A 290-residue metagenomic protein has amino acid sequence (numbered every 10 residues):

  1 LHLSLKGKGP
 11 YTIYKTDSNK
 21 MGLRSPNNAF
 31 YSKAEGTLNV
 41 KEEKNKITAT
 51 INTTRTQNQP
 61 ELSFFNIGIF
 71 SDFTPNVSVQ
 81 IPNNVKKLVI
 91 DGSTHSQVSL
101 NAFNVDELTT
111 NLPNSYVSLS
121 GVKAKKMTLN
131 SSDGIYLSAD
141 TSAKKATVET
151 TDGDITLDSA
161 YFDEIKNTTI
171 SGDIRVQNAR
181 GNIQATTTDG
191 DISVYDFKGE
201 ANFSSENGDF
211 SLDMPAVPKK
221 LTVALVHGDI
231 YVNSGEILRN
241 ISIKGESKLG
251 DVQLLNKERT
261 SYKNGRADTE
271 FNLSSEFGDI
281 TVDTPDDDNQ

Functional and structural regions predicted by a protein language model:
L1-N52, F70-S93, Q97-N111, Y116-G121 (+2 more regions): Short linear S-[DN]-x-LW-Φ motif typified by the pepsin-like aspartic protease active-site region
N19, N45, F64-I69, K144 (+1 more regions): Intrinsic-disorder/low-complexity loop/linker signature
E43-T56, I243-V252: Conserved long hydrophobic alpha-helices within structured protein cores
T53-F70, N256-K263, D288-Q290: Acidic/polar low-complexity surface segments
F73-V77, D133, N207, H227: Extracellular beta-strand/beta-solenoid scaffold signature
L137-T147, I155-Q290: Short, surface-exposed interaction patches in beta-rich subdomains that mediate adhesion/assembly near membranes
T151: Phosphate/pyrophosphate-binding betaalpha-module
